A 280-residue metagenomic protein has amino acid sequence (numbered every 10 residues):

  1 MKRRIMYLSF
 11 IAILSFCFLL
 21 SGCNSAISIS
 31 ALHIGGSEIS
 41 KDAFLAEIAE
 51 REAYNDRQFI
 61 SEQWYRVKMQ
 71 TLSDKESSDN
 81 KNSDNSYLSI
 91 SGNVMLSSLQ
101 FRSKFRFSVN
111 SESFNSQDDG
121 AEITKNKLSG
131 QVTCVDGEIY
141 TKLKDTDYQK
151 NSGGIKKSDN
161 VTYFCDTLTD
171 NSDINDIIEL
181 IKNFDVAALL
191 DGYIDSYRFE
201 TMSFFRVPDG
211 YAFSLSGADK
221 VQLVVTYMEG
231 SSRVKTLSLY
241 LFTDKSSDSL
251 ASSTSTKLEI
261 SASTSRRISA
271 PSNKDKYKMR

Functional and structural regions predicted by a protein language model:
R4-A26: Sec-dependent N-terminal signal peptides of Gram-positive bacterial secreted proteins and lipoproteins
L19-K104, A262-R280: N-terminal leader/targeting segments and the immediate start of mature chains
R57-R66, Q100-R106, F205-S214, R233-T236: Short, hydrophobic/aromatic-rich segments at coil-to-beta transitions
W64-S77, S108-F114, G137, T141-T146 (+1 more regions): Hydrophobic lipid-interacting interfaces of membrane-associated proteins
N85-T141, T146: N-terminal beta-strand/beta-hairpin edge segment
Y87-S89, E112, D119-G120, R206-M279: Gly/Pro-enriched, hydrophobic low-complexity segments that function as extracytoplasmic propeptides/linkers
K142-D191: Acidic/charged, solvent-exposed loop-and-adjacent secondary-structure segments enriched in E/D, K/R, S/T, and G/P
D173-T226, Y240-L241: Short helix-loop boundary/capping segments
